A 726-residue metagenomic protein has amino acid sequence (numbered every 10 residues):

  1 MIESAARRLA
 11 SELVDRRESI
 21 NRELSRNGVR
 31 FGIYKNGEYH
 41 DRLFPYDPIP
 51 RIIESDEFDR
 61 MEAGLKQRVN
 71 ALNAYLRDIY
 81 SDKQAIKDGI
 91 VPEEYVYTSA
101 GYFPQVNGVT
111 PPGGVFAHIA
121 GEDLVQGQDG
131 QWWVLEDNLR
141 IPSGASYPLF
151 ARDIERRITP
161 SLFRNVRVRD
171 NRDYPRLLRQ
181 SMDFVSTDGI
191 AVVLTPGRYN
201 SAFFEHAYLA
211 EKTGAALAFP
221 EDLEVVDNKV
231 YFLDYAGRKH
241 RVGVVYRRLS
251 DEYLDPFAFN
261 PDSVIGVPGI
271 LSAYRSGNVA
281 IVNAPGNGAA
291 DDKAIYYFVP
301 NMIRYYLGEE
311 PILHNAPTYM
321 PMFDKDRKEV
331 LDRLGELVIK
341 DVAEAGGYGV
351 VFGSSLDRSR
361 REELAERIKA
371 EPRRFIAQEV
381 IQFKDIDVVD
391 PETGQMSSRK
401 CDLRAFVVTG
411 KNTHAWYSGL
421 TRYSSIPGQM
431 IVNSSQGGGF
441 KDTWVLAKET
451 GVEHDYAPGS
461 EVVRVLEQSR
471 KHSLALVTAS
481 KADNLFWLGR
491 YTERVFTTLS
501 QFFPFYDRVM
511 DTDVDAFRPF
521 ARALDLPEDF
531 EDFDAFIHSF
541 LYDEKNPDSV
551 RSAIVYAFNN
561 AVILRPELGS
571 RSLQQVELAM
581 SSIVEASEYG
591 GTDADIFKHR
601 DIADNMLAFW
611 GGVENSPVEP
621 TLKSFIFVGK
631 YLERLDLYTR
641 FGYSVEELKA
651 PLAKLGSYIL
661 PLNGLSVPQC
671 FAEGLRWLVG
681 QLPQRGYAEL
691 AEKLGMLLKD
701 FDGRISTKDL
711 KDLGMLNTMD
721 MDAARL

Functional and structural regions predicted by a protein language model:
I2-S11: N-terminal-proximal low-complexity accessory segments that begin disordered and transition into the first
D15-G113, G127-D129, L139-A191, G197-Y208 (+6 more regions): Alpha-helical transmembrane segments and their helix-helix packing motifs
F58-D78, P92, S99-Y102, Y231-G243 (+3 more regions): Active-site nucleotide/adenylate-binding loops and adjacent lid/helix of ATP-dependent enzymes
A71, A120-G121, E205, G269 (+2 more regions): Short, hydrophobic/aromatic alpha-helical segments in well-folded domains
Y97, G101-W133, V244, M320-G335 (+1 more regions): Phosphate-binding site of ATP-dependent enzymes
T110, H118-A120, V125-W133, D137-L307: ATP-binding N-terminal substructure of ATP-dependent carboxylate-amine bond-forming enzymes
A117-E122, G130-D137, G189-A191, A215 (+14 more regions): Structural beta-strand/beta-sheet cores of well-ordered domains, especially the beta-sheet scaffolds that support
Y231-A236, E392-T393, D515-F517: Short low-complexity, flexible loop/linker segments enriched in glycine and/or proline with clustered acidic
